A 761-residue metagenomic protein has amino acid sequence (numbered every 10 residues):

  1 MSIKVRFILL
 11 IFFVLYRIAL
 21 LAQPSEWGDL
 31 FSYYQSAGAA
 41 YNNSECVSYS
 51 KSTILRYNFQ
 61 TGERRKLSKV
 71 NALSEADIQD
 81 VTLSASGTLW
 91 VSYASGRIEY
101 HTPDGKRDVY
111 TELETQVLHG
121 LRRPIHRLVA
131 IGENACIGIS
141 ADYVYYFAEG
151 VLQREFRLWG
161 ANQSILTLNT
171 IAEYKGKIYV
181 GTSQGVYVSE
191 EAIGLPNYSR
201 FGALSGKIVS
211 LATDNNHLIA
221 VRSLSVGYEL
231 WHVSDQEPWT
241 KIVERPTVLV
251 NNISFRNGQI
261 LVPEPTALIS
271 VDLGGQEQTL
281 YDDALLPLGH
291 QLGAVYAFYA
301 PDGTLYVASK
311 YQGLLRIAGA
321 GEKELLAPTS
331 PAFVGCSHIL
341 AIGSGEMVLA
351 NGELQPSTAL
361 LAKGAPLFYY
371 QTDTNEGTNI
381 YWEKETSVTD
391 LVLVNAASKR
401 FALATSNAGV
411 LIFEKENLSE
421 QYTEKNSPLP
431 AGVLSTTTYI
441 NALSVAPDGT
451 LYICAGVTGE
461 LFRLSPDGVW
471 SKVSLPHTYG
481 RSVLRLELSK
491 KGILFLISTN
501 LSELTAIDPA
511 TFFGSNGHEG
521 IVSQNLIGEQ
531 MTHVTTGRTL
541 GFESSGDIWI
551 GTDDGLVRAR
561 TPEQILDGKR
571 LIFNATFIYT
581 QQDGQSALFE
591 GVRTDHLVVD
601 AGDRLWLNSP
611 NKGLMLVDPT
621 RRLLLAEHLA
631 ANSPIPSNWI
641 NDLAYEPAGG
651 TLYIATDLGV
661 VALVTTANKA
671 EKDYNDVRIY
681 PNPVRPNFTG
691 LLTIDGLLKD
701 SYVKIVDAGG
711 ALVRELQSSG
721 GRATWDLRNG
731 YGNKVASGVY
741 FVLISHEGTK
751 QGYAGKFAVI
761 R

Functional and structural regions predicted by a protein language model:
Q23-N42, S68-A85, T111-I131, E155-Y174 (+13 more regions): Short coil-to-beta transitions that initiate beta-strands within beta-rich domains
E45-S48, T88-V91, A135-G138, K177-V180 (+11 more regions): Conserved beta-propeller blade signature
G105-K106, V151-L152, E191-G194, G275 (+7 more regions): Short loop/turn segments immediately following beta-strands, especially the blade-tip and inter-blade linker loops
A350-A365, A408, G555-R558, E563-L566: Short, conserved, GDST-rich strand-edge loop motifs in beta-rich repeat architectures
V557, W639-E671: Blade-level signature of beta-propeller repeat domains, shared across WD40, Kelch, NHL, RCC1 and BNR/Asp-box propellers
K672-K704, R722-W725: Glycine-centered coil/turn sites that cap beta-strands in beta-rich domains
Y702-V713, G732, Y740: Short, glycine-anchored, charge-dense loop/turn motifs used at functional sites
S718-T749: Short, surface-exposed loop/turn motifs with a glycine/proline- and acidic-biased composition
